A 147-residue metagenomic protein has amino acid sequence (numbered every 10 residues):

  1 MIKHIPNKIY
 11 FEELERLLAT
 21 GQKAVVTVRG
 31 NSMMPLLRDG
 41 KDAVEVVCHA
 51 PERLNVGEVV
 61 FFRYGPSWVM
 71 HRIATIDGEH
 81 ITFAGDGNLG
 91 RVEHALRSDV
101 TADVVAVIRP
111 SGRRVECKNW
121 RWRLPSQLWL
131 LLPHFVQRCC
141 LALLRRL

Functional and structural regions predicted by a protein language model:
M1-L147: Extended hydrophobic leader/signal-anchor segments used for secretion and membrane insertion
